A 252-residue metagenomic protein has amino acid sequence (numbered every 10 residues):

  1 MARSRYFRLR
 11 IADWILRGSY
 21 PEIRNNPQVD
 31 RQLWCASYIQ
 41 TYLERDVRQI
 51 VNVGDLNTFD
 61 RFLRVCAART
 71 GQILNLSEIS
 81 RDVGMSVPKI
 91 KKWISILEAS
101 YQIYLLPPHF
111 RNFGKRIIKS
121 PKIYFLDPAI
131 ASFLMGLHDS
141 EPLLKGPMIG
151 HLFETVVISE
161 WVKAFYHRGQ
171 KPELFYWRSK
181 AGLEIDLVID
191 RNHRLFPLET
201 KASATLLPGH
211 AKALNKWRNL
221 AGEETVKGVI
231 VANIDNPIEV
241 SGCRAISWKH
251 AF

Functional and structural regions predicted by a protein language model:
M1-Q40: Amphipathic alpha-helical "lid/sensor" segments that cap RecA-like P-loop NTPase cores
R24-L195: Accessory nucleic acid-recognition modules appended to NTPase machines
F133, L207-P208, P237-S241: Switch/connector loops and helix/strand junctions flanking conserved nucleotide-binding motifs in nucleotide-processing
R178, K201, V231-A232: Short beta-strand/turn micro-motifs composed of small residues that flank or help shape donor/cofactor-binding pockets
D190, P197-T205: Active-site ExK catalytic segment of metal-dependent nucleases
H193-R194, E223-K227: Short glycine-/polar-rich loops that comprise or flank the Walker A/P-loop and associated switch/sensor motifs
S203, P208-E224: Short, charged, amphipathic alpha-helix that recurs within catalytic cores of restriction-modification and other
N233-F252: Domain-level recognition of nuclease-like catalytic cores that cleave nucleotide substrates
